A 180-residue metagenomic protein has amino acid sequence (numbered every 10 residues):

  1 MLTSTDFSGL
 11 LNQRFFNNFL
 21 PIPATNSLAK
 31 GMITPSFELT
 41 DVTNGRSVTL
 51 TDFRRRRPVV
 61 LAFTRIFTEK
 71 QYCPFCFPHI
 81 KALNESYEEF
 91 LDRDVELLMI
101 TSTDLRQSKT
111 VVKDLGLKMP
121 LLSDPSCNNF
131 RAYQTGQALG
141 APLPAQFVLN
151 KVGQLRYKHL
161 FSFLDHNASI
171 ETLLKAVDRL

Functional and structural regions predicted by a protein language model:
M1-L180: Chalcogenol-based redox active-site neighborhoods
